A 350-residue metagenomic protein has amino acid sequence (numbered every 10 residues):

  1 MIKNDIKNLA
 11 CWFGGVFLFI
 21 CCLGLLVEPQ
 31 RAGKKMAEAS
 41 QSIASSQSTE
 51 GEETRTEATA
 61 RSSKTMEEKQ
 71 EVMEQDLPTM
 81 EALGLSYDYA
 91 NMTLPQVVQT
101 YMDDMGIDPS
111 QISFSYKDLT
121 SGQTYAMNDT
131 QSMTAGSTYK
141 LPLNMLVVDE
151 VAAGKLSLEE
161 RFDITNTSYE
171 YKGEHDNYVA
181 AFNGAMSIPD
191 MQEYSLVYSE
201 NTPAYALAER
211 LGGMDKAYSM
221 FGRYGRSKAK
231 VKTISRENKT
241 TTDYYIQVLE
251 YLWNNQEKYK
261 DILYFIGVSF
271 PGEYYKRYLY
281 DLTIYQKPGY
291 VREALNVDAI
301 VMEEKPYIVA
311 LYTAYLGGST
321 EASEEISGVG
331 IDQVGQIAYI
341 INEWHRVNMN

Functional and structural regions predicted by a protein language model:
I2-G106, T124, E209, D215 (+2 more regions): Structured C-terminal helix/loop/strand segments within mature extracytoplasmic catalytic/sensor domains
P78, A82-L94, N166-T167, A180-K258: Active-site-adjacent helix/loop patches that line small-molecule binding or acyl-intermediate pockets
D103, D108-S132: Short, conserved catalytic-motif segment at the N-terminal edge
S113-Y116, G136, Y194, K228-K230 (+1 more regions): Structural recognition of the beta-strand scaffold that forms the well-ordered cores of secreted hydrolase catalytic
K117-L119, T167, S195-S199, L207-R210 (+5 more regions): Active-site-proximal beta-strand/loop segments in catalytic clefts of secreted hydrolases
G122, T134-I164, V309: Active-site SXXK
M127-Q131, E170-F182: Charged, often glycine-rich, active-site loop that binds/positions anionic groups
N238-Y290: A conserved catalytic-loop motif detector
